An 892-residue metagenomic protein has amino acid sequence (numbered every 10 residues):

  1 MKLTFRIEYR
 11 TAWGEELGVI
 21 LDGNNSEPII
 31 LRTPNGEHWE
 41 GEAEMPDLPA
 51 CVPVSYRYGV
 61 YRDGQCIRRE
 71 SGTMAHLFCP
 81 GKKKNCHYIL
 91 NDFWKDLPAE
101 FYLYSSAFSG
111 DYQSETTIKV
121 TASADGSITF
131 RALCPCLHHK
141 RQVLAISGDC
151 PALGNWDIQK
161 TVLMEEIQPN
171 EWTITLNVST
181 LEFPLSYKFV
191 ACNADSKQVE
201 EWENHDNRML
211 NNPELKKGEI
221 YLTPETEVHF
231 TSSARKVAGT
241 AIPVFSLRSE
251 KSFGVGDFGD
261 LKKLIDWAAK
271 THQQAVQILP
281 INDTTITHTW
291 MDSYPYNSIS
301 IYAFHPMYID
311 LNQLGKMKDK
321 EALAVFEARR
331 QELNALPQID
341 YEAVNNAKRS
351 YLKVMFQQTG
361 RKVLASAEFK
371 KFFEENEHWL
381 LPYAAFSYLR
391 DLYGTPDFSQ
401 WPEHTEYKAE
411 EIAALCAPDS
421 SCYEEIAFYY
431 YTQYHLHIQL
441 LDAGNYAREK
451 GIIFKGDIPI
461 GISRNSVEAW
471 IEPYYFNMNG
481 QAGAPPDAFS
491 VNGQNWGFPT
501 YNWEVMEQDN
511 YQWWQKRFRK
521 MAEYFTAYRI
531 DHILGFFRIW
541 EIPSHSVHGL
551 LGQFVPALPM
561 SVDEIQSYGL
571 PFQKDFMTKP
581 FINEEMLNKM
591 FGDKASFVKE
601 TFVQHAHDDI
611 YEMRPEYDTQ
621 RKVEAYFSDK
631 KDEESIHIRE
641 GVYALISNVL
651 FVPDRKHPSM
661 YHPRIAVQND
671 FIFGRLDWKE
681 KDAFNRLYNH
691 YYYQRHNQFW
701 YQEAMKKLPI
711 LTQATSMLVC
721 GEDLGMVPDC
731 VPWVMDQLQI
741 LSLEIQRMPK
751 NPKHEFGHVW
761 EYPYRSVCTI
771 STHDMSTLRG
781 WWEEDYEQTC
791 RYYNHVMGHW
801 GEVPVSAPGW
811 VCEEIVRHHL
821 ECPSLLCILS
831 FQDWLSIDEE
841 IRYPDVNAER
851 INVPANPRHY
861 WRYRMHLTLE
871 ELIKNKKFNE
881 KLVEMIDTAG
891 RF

Functional and structural regions predicted by a protein language model:
K2-V52, Y61-K82, L133-F183, C192-L215 (+2 more regions): Aromatic-rich carbohydrate-binding modules that target alpha-glucans
L31-T33, H87, L163-E165, D195 (+4 more regions): Intrinsically disordered, low-complexity regions enriched in Ser/Pro/Gly/Gln/His and often acidic
A50-C51, G72, F78, K160 (+6 more regions): Short amphipathic alpha-helical leader/targeting segments
V52-V54, V811: Glycine-rich, flexible loop segments associated with nucleotide phosphate handling
L77-G81, N85-F93: C2-type phospholipid-binding modules
L97: Extracellular carbohydrate recognition and processing domains and analogous Trp-centered ligand-binding platforms
E100-A122, S127-T129, N177, N211-F892: Catalytic cores of glycan-processing enzymes that make or break glycosidic bonds
